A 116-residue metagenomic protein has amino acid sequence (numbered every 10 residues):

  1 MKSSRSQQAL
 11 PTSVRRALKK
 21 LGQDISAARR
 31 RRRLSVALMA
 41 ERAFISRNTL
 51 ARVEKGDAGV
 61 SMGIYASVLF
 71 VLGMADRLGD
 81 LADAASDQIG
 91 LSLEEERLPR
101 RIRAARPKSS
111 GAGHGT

Functional and structural regions predicted by a protein language model:
S6-R31: A short, Lys/Arg-rich alpha-helix, primarily the initiator
I25, V36, R47, M62-Y65: Helix-turn-helix DNA-binding elements, focusing on the entry/boundary residues of the two helices that contact DNA
R33-A51: Short alpha-helical DNA-recognition segment
D57-F70: Short, basic-rich loop-to-helix N-cap that marks the start of a DNA-contacting helix
G79-T116: Short, charged recognition helix plus adjacent turn of helix-turn-helix-like nucleic-acid-binding domains
